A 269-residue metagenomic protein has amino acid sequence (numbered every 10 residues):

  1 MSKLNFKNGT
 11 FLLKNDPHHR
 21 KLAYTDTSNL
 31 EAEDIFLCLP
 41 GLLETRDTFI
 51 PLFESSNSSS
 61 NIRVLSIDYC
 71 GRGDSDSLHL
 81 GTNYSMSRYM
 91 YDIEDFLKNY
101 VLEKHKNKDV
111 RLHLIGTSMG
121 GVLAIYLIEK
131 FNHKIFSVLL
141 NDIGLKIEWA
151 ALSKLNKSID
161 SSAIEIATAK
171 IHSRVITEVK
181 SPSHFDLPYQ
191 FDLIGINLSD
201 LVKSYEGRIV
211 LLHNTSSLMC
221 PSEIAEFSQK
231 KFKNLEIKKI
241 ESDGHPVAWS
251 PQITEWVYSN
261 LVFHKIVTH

Functional and structural regions predicted by a protein language model:
M1-F36, N61-I62, Y258, V262-H269: Alpha/beta-hydrolase fold catalytic core
H18, S66-L112: Active-site loop/oxyanion-hole signature of alpha/beta-hydrolase fold enzymes
T25-D76: Conserved HGGG/HGGXW glycine-rich cap/lid loop of the alpha/beta-hydrolase fold
P40-L42, L112-G121: Conserved alpha/beta-hydrolase "nucleophile elbow" surrounding the catalytic nucleophile
F49-I50, S75-G81, A150-A151, S222: Conserved catalytic-core motifs of eukaryotic protein kinase domains, centered on the activation segment
V122-E129, F136-I164: Flexible "cap/lid" loop of the alpha/beta hydrolase fold
E178-K230, K239, P246-W249: Conserved serine/cysteine hydrolase catalytic core
L235-H269: Catalytic active-site module of serine/aspartate enzymes centered on a nucleophile-bearing elbow/loop
